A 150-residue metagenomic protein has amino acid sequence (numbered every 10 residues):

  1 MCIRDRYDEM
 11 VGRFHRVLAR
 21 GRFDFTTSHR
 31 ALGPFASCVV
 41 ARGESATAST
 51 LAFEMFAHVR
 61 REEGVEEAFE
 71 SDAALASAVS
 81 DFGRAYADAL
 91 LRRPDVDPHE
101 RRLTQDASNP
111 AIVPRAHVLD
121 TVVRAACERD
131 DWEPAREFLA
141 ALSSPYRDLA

Functional and structural regions predicted by a protein language model:
R4-A150: Regulatory N- and C-terminal appendages and interdomain linkers associated with kinase/kinase-like NTP transferase
